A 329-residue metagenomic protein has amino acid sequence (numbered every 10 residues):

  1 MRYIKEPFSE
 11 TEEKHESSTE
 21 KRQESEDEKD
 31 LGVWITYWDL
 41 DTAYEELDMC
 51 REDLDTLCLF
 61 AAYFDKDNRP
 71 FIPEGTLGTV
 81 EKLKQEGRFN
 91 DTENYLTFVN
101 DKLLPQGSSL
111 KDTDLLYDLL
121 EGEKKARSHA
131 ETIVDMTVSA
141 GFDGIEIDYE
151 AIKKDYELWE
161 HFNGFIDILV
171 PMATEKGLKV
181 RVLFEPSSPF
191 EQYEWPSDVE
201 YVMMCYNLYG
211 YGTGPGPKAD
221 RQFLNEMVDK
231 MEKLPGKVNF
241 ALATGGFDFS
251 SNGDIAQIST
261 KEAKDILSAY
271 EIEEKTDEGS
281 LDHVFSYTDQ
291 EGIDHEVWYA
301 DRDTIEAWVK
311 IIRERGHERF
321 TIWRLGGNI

Functional and structural regions predicted by a protein language model:
Y3-R127: Glycan-recognition patch characteristic of GH18 chitinases/ENGases and related GlcNAc/peptidoglycan-binding proteins
L31-I35, D55-L59, T92-F98, I145-I147 (+4 more regions): Hydrophobic faces of well-ordered beta-strands that scaffold small-molecule active sites in alpha/beta enzyme cores
W34, K66-L77, D155, E160-A269: Substrate-binding surface in catalytic domains of secreted glycosidases
D41-D67, I133-I145, W308-W323: Catalytic domains of carbohydrate-active enzymes, especially glycoside hydrolases
L103-L115, A243-W308: Glycan-binding loop/region signatures in secreted carbohydrate-active enzymes
D118-I145, M172, E185, E191-E194: An active-site-proximal structural segment forming one wall of the substrate-binding cleft that immediately precedes
H129-E160, Y201-N207: Active-site groove signature of glycoside hydrolases
Y149-K154, L158-M172, E306-I329: Active-site and adjacent substrate-binding regions of carbohydrate-active enzymes
